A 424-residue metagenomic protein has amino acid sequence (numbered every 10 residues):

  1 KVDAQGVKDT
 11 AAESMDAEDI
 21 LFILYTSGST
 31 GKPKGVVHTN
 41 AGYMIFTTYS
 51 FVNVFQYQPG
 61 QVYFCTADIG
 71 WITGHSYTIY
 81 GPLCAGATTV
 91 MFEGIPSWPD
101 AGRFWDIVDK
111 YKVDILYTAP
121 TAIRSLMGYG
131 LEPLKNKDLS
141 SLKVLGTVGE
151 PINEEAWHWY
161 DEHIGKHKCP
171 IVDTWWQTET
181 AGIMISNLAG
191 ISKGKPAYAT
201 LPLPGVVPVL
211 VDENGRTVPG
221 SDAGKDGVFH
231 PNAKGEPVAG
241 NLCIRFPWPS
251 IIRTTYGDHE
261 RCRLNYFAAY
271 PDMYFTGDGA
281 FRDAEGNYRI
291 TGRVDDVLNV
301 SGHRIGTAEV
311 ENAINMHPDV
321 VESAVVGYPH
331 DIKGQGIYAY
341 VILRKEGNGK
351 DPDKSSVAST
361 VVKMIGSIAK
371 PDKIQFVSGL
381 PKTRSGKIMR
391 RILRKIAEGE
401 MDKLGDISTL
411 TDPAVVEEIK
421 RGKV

Functional and structural regions predicted by a protein language model:
K1-Y25, K32, V54-V62: Conserved pre-ATP/AMP-binding loop-to-beta segment of ANL
I20, T26-S29, F51, Y63 (+7 more regions): Conserved S/T- and glycine-rich ATP-binding loop of Class I adenylate-forming
M44-V62, I72-I115, Y129-L131: Conserved AMP-binding/adenylation subdomain of ANL enzymes
Y63, C84-A87, D114-T118, M127-P196 (+1 more regions): Gly/Ser/Thr-rich phosphate-binding loop
D68, G149, W176, T200 (+2 more regions): Active-site glycine-centered loops adjacent to acidic/histidine catalytic or metal-binding residues that shape
D109, L116, W248, R253-T254 (+8 more regions): AMP-binding/adenylate-forming catalytic core of the ANL superfamily
L201-G205, R216-Y266, I305, M401: Conserved ATP/PPi-binding loop(s) of AMP-dependent carboxylate-activating enzymes
P381, I396-V424: Acidic/polar alpha-helix N-cap and adjacent early helical turns within long charge-rich amphipathic helices/linkers
